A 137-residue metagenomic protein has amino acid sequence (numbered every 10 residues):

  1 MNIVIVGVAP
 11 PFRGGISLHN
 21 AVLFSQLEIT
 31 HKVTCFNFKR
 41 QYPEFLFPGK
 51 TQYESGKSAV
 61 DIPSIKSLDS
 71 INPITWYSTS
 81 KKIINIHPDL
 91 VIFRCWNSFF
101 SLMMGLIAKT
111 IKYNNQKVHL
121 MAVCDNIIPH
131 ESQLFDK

Functional and structural regions predicted by a protein language model:
M1-V4: Extreme N-terminal starter segment of soluble prokaryotic enzymes
G7-A21, Y42-P43, N97-S101, E131: A short, glycine/small-residue-rich beta-strand->loop->alpha-helix junction that serves as a flexible
V8-R13, S25-N85: N-terminal strand-loop element at the rim of the active site of nucleotide-sugar-dependent glycosyltransferases
I65-S70, S78-M103, V118-M121: Short N-terminal targeting/anchoring amphipathic segment
K109-N114, F135-K137: Membrane-proximal helix-turn-helix segments that form the acceptor-binding/catalytic region of lipid-linked
H119-M121, I127-K137: Nucleotide-sugar donor phosphate/pyrophosphate-binding loop at the beta->alpha transition of glycosyltransferases
